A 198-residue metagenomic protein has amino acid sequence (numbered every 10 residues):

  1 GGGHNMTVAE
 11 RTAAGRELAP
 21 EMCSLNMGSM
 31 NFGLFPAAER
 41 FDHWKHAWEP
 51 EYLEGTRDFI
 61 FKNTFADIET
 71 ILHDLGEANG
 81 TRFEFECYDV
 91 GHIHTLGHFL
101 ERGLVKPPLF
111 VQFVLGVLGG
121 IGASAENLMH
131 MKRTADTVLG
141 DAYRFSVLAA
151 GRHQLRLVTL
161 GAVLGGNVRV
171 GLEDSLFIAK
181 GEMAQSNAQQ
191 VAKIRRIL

Functional and structural regions predicted by a protein language model:
G1-A19, G122, L128-T134: N-terminal active-site wall of soluble small-molecule enzyme domains
M22-L172, A184-Q189: Catalytic alpha/beta core domains of metabolic enzymes, predominantly
L176-G181: A short acidic, helix-capping loop that chelates divalent metal ions and anchors anionic groups
A192-L198: Mid-to-C-terminal alpha-helical segments outside catalytic/metal-binding sites
